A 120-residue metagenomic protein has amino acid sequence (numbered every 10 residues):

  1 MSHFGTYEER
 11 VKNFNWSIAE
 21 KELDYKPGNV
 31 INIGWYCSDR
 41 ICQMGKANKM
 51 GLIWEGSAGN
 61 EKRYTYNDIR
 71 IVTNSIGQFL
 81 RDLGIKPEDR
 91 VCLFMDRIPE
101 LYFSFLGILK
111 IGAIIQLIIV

Functional and structural regions predicted by a protein language model:
M1-L23: N-terminal presequences and immediately downstream first alpha-helices
S2-R10, N29-I53: A short N-terminal helical cap/helix-turn-helix that marks the beginning of AMP-binding/adenylate-forming
N15, A19-N32, R97: Active-site diphosphate/adenylate-binding microenvironment
N48-L106: Conserved AMP-binding/adenylate-forming core of the ANL superfamily
L109: Anion (oxyanion) recognition and catalysis
G112: Structured binding elements
I118-V120: Short beta->alpha connector loops at strand-helix junctions that form conserved, small/polar/Pro-enriched
